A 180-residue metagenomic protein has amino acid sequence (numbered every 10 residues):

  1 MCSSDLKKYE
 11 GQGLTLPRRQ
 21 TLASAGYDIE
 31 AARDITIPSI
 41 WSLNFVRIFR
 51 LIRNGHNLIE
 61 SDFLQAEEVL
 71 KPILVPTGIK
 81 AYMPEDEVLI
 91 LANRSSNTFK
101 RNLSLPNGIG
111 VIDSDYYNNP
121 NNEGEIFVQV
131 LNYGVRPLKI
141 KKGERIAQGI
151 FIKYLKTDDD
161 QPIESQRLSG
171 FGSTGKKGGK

Functional and structural regions predicted by a protein language model:
S4-K180: DUTPase catalytic domain/fold
